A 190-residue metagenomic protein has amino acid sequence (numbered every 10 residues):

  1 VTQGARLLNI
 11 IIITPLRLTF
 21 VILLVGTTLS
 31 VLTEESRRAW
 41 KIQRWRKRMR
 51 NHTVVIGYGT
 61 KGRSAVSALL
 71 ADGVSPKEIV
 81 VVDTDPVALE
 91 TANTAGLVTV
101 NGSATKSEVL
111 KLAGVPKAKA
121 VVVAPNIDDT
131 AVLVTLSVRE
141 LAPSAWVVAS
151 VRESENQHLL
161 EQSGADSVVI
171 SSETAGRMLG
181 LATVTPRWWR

Functional and structural regions predicted by a protein language model:
V1-R190: Cytosolic regulatory regions of ion transport systems
